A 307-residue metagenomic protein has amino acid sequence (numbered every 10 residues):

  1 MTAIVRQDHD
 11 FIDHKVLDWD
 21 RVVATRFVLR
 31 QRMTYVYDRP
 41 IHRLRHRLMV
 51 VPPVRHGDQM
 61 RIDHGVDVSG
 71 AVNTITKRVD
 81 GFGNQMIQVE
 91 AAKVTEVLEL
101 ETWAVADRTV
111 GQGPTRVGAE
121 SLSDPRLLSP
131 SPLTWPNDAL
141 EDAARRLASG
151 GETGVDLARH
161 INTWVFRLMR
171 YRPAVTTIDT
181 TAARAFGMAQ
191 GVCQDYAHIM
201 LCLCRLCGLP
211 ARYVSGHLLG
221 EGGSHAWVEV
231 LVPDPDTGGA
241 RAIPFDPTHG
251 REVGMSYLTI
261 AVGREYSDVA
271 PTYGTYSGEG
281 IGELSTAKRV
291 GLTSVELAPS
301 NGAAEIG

Functional and structural regions predicted by a protein language model:
M1-R145, G208-L209: Linear, non-domain "peripheral" regions
M33, I161, A189-C204: Active-site nucleophilic cysteine motif
H42, H46, L133, T176 (+5 more regions): Short capping/connector residues at structural and topological boundaries
L48-Q59, H64-V66, H249-T286, G291-S294 (+1 more regions): Glycine-rich, small/acidic residue-mixed loop/short-helix segments
R61, A189-C193, L231-P233: Short alpha-helix boundary/capping motifs
E99, R184, R212-G216: C-terminal helix-coil-helix/basic helical segment that borders enzyme active sites and/or dimer interfaces and provides
A106, V110, L122-G191, Y266 (+1 more regions): Secondary-structure boundary elements
D195-G280: Hydrophobic/aromatic-rich core segments of domains that either
